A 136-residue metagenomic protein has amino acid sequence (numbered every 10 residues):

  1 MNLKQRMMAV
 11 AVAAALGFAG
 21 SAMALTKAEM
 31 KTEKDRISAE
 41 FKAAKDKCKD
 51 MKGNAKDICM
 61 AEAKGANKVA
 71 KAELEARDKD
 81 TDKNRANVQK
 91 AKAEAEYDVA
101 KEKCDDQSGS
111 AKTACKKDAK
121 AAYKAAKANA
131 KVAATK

Functional and structural regions predicted by a protein language model:
M1, M23-A24: Basic/polar N-terminal segments that are highly enriched at the extreme N-terminus, encompassing both cleavable
M1-A9: Bacterial N-terminal signal peptides that target proteins for export
A9, A19-S21: N-terminal signal peptide c-region/cleavage motif recognized by signal peptidases
A24-K136: Mature soluble domains of exported/periplasmic/lumenal proteins and thiol-rich metal-chelating peptides
